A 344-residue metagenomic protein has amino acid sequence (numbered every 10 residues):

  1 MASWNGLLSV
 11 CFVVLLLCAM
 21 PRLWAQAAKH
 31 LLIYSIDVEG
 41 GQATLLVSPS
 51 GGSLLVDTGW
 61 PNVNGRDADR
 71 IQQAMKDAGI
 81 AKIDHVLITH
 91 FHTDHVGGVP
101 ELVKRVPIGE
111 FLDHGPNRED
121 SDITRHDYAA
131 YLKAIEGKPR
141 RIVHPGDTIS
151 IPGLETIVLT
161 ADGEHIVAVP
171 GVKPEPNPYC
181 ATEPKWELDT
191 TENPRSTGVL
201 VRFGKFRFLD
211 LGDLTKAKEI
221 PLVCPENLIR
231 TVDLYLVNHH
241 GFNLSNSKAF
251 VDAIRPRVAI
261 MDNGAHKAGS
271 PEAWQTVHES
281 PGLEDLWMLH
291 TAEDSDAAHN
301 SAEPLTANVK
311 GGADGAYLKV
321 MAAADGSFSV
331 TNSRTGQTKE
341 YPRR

Functional and structural regions predicted by a protein language model:
S3, L7, R22-R344: Non-globular, low-confidence helical/coil segments that flank catalytic cores
L8-R22: Bacterial N-terminal signal peptides
